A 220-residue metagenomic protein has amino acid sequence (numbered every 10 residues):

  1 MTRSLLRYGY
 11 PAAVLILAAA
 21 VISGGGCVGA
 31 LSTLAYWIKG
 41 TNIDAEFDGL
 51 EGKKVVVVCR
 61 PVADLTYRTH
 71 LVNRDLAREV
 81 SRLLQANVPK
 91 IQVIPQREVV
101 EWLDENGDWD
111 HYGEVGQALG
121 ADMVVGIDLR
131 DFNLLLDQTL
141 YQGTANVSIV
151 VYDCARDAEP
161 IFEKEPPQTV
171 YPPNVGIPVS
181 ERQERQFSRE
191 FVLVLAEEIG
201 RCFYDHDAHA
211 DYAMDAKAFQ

Functional and structural regions predicted by a protein language model:
T2-V14: Bacterial N-terminal signal peptides that target proteins for export
P11-G24: Bacterial N-terminal signal peptides
C27-G52, C154-Q220: C-terminal/domain-edge helix-coil "capping" segments
E51-K54, N146: A structure-centric signal for secondary-structure junctions around beta-strands
K54-G126, I161-F162, R189, L193-D205: N-terminal segment of the mature soluble domain
C59-P61, R97, D128-D131, I149-D153 (+1 more regions): A mature extracytoplasmic/lumenal domain signature
E105-P160, N174-V175: Surface-exposed short loop/turn segments
